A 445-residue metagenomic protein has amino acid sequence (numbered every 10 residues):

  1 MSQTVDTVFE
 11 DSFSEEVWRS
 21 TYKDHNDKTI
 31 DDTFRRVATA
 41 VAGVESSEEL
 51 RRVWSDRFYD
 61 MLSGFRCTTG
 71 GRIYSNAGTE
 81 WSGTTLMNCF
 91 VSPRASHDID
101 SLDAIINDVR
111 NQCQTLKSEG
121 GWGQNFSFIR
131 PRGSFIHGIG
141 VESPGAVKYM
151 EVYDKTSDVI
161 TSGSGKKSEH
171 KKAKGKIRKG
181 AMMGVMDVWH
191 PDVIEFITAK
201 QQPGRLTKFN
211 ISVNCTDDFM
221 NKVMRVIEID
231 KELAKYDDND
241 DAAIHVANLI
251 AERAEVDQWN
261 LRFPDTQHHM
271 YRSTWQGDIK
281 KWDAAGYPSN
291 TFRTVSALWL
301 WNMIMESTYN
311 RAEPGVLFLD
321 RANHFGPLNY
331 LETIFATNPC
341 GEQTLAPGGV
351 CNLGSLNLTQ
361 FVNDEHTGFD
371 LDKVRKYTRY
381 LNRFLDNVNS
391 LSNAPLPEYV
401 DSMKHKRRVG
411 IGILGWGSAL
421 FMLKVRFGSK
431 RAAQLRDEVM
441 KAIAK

Functional and structural regions predicted by a protein language model:
M1-K445: Extended catalytic cores of very large enzyme megasubunits
